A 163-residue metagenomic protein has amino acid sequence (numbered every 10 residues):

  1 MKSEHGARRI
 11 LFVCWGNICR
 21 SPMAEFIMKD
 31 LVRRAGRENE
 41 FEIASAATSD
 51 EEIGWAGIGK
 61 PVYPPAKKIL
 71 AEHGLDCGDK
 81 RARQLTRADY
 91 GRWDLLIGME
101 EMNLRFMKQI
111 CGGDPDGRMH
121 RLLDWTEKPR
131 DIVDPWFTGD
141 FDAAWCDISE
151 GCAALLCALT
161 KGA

Functional and structural regions predicted by a protein language model:
M1-A163: Short polar/charged helix/loop
